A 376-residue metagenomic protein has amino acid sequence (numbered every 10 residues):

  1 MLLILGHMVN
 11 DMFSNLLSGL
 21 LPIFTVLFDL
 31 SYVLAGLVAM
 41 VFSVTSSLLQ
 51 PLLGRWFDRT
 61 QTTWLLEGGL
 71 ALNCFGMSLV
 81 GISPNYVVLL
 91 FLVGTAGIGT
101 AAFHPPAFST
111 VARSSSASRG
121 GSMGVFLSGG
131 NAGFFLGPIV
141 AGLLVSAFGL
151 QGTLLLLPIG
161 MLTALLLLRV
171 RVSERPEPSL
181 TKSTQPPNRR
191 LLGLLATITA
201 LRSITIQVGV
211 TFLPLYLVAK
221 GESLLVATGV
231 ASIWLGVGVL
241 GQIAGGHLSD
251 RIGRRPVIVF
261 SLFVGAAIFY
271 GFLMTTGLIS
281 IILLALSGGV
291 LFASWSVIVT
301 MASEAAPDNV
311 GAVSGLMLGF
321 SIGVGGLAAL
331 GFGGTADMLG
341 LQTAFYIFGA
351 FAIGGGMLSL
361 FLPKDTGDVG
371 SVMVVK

Functional and structural regions predicted by a protein language model:
N15, S43-P51, F134-F135, L235-I243 (+1 more regions): Residue-level signature of mid-helix packing/kink "hotspots" within the transmembrane helices of 12-pass Major
L17-S18, R190-V239: Extracytoplasmic gate region of multi-pass secondary transporters
L48-P84: Conserved MFS/SLC helix-loop-helix module at the cytosolic interface between two early adjacent transmembrane helices
L49-Q61, G241-G253, A336-D337: Helix-to-loop junctions at the C-terminal end of transmembrane segments in multipass secondary transporters
L92-G129: Cytoplasmic helix-loop-helix junction between adjacent transmembrane helices in 12-TM secondary transporters
F126-V172: Helix-loop-helix hairpin linking two adjacent transmembrane segments in secondary transporters
I252-I298: C-terminal transmembrane helical hairpin of 12-TM major facilitator-type secondary transporters
P307-M338: A late C-terminal transmembrane helix in Major Facilitator Superfamily
